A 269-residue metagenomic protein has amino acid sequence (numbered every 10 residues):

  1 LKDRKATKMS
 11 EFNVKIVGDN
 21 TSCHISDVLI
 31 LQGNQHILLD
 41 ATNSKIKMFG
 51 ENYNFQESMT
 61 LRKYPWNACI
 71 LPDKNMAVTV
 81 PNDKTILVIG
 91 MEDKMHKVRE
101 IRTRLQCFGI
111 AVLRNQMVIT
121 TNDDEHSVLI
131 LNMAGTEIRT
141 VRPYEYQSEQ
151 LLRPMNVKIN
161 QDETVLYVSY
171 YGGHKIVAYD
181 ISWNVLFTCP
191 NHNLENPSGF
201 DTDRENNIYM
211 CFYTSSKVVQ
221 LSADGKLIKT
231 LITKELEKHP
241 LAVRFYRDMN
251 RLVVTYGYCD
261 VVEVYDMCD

Functional and structural regions predicted by a protein language model:
L1-C23, G50-N54: A short helix->beta-strand "capping" segment at the edge of beta-propeller domains
D19-L31, R62-L71, N75, T103-T120 (+4 more regions): Beta-rich, blade/repeat-based domains predominating in secreted/periplasmic proteins but also intracellular
Q32, H36-T42, L71, V78-K84 (+5 more regions): Conserved beta-strand positions in repeat-built beta-propeller and related beta-rich domains
G33-T60: Beta-propeller domains
G50-N54, G90-K94, N132-T136, D180-S182 (+2 more regions): Short loop/turn segments that connect beta-strands within beta-propeller blades
G50-T85: Blade-loop segments of beta-propeller domains
V168-Y179, L186-A223: Loop/turn-rich, solvent-exposed surfaces of beta-rich toroidal or solenoidal domains
K238-D269: Blade-level signature of beta-propeller repeat domains, shared across WD40, Kelch, NHL, RCC1 and BNR/Asp-box propellers
